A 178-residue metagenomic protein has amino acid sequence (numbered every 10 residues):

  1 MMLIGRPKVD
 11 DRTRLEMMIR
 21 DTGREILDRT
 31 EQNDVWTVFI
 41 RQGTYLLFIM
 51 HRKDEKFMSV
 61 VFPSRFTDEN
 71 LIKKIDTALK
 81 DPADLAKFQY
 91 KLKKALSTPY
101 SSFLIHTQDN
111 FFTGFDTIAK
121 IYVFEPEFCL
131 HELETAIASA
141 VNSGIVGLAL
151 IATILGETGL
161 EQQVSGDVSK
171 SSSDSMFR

Functional and structural regions predicted by a protein language model:
M1-S59: Charge-rich, low-complexity N-terminal segments
R6-R14, G23, L104-T107, Q162 (+1 more regions): Extracellular secretory-pathway ectodomains and N-terminal mature segments of eukaryotic proteins
I40-T44, V61-T67, I118-V123: Secondary-structure transition/turn motif
F48, N70, E127-C129: Short acidic, gly/pro-rich beta-turn/loop elements at beta-sheet edges and active-site/ligand-binding grooves
R65-G114: Short, internal acidic amphipathic alpha-helical interface segments that mediate docking to partner proteins
A78-S97, E125-T158: Ampiphathic alpha-helical segments that act as solvent-exposed interaction surfaces
S101-S139: A short, solvent-exposed beta-edge/loop patch
L150-R178: Short, highly charged C-terminal tails/helix-capping segments
